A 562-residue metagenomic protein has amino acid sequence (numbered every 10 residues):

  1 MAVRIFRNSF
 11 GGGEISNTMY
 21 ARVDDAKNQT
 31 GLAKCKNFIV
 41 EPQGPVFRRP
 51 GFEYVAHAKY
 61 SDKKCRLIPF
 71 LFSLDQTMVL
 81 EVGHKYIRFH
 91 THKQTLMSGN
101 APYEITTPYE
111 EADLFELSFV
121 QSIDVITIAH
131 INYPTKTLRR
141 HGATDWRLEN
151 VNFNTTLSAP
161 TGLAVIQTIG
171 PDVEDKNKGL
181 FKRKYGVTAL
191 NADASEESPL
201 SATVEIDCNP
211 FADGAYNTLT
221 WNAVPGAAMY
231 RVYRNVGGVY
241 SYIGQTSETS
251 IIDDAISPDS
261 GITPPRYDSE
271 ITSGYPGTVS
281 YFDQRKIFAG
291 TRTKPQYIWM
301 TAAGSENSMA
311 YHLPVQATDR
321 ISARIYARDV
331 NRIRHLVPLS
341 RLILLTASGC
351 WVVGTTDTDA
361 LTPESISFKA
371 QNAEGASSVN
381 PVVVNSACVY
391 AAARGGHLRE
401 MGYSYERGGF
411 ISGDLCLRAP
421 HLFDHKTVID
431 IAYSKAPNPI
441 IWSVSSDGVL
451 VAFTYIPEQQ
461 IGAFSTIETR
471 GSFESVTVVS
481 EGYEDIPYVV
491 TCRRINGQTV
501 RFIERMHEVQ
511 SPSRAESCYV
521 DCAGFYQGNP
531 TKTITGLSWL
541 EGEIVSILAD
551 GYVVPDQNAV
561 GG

Functional and structural regions predicted by a protein language model:
A2-F38, P42-P45, H57, F89-V125 (+5 more regions): Disordered, low-complexity "stalk" and linker segments at domain junctions of extracellular and cell-surface proteins
P50-F70, S98-A112, F153-K182, L190-P225 (+2 more regions): Beta-propeller and closely related beta-pinwheel folds
K63-D75, G528-T533: Charged, amphipathic alpha-helical segments
F70-S73, T77-P102: Nucleic acid-processing catalytic cores of prokaryotic defense/repair systems
L74-V79, I123-V125, R285-I287, L342-I343 (+4 more regions): Entry beta-strands of beta-propeller and related beta-repeat scaffolds
E81-H84, Q121, H130-I131, G290 (+4 more regions): Structural signature of WD-repeat beta-propellers
V82, F119-Q121, R140, T246 (+5 more regions): Generic beta-strand structural signal
